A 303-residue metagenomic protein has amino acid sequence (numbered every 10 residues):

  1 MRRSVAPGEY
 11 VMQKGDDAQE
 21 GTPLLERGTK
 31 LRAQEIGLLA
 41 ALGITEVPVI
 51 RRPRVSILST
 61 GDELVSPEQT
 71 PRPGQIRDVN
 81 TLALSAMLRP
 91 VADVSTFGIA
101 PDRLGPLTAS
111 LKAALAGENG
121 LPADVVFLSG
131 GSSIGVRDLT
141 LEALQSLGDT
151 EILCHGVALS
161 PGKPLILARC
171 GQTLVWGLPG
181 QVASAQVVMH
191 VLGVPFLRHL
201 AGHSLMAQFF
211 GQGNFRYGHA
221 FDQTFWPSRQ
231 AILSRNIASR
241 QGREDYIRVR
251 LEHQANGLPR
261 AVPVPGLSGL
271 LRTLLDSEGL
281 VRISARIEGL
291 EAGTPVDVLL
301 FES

Functional and structural regions predicted by a protein language model:
M1-F97, P101, K112, P265 (+1 more regions): Short, glycine/charged-enriched hinge/interface segments at domain edges or termini
A18, A143-S303: Flexible glycine/proline-rich
A33, I134-V136, S184: Short glycine-rich, flexible loops that bind phosphorylated cofactors or substrates
I36-G37, P67-P71, L107-A109, R137-L141 (+2 more regions): Short acidic, glycine/serine/threonine-rich loops at helix termini
I57, L88, F127, V249 (+1 more regions): Residue-level signal for inorganic ion chemistry
L58, S95-G98, F127, A168 (+2 more regions): Hydrophobic/aromatic beta-strand patches that form the interior of the parallel beta-sheet core in alpha/beta enzyme
I76-N80, A100-L107, H155-L165: A general structural motif
A83-D149: N-terminal small/polar loop signature for handling phosphorylated ligands or for N-terminal nucleophile
